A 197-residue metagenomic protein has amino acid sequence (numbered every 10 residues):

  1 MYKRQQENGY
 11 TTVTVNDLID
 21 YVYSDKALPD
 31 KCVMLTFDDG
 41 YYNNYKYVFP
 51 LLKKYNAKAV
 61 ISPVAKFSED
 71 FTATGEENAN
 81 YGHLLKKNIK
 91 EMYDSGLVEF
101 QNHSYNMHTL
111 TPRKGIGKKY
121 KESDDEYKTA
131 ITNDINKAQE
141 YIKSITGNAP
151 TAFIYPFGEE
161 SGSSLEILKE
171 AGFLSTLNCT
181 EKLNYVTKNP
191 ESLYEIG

Functional and structural regions predicted by a protein language model:
M1-Y2: Conserved small/polar residues in nucleotide/adenosyl-binding loops
T12-C32: Lumenal/extracellular "mature" regions of secretory-pathway glycan-modifying transferases
D17-L18, L35-Y41, K54-A57: Substrate-binding cleft of extracellular glycoside hydrolase catalytic domains
Y21-Y23, N43-N44, S68-T72, H108-P112 (+2 more regions): Short catalytic/ligand-binding loop motif for oxyanion handling, primarily in non-cytosolic enzymes, centered on
D30, T36, Y47-V48: Membrane-embedded segments
K31-V33, K53-E160, I196: Metal-dependent polysaccharide deacetylase catalytic core of the NodB/CE4 family, i.e., the active-site-bearing domain
T132, I145-T151, E159-G197: His/Asp/Glu-enriched short active-site or ligand-binding loop at hydrolase and phosphoryl-transfer sites
